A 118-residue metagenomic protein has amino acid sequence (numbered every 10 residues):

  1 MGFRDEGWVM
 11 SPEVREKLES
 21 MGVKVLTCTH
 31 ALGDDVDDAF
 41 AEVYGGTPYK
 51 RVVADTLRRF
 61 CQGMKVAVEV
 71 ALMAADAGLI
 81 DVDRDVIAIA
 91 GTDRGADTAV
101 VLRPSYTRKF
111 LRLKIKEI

Functional and structural regions predicted by a protein language model:
M1-K50: Long, charge-dense
E19-K24, V53-T56, L113-E117: Short, surface-exposed, polar/charged, turn-prone segments marking secondary-structure boundaries
V25-T29, V66-A67, V82, A88: General beta-strand structural signal in soluble alpha/beta enzymes
V53-K65: Flexible, glycine/proline-enriched loop segments at strand-loop-helix junctions that form or flank small-ligand binding
M64-A71, A96-T98: Short glycine/serine/threonine-rich phosphate/pyrophosphate-binding segments that cradle anionic phosphate groups
R84-I118: Glycine-rich, aromatic-bearing surface loops/beta-hairpins
